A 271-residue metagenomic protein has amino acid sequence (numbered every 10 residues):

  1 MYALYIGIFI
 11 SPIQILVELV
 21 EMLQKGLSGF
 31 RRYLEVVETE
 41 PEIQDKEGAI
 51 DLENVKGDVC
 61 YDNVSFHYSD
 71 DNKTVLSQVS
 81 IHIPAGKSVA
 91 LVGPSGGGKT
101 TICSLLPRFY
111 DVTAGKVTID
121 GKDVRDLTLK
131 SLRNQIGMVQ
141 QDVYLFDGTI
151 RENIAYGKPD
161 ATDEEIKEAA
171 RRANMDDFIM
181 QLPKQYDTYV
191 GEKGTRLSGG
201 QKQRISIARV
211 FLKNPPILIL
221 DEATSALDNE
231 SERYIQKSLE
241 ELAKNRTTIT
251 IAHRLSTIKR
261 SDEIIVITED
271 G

Functional and structural regions predicted by a protein language model:
M1-F9: Small-residue-enriched core segments of transmembrane alpha-helices in multipass membrane transport and channel
Y2-A3, V37, I136, I154: A general structural motif at alpha-helix termini
I8-V36: Cytosolic ends of transmembrane helices, especially the final helix of ABC transmembrane type-1 domains
L23, E40-I43, L242: Signal-transduction coiled-coil helices of two-component systems
E35, E42, A155: Conserved E/DxxT/N motif and adjacent residues on the DHp alpha2 helix of HisKA-family sensor histidine kinases
T39-E40, Y110: Two-component histidine kinase transmitter core
K46, L52-G271: ABC-type nucleotide-binding domain
